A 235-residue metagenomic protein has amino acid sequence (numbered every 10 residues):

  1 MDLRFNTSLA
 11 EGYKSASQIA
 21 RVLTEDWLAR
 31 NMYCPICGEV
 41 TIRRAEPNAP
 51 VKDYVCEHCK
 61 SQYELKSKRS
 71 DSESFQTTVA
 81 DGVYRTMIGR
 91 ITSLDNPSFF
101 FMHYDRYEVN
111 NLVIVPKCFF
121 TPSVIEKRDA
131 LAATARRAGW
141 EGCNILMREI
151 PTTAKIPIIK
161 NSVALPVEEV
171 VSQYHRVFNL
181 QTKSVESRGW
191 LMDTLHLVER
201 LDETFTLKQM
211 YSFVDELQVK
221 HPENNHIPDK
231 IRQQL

Functional and structural regions predicted by a protein language model:
A20-N31, R44-P50: Short, flexible, mixed-charge glycine/proline-rich loop motifs that serve as phosphate/nucleic-acid-contacting
C34-C37, H58: Short, cysteine/histidine-rich loop/knuckle motifs that typically chelate Zn2+
A49-Q62: Cysteine-rich micro-motifs
K60-S98: Short metal-binding segments enriched for Cys and/or His
I114-H196: Long, low-complexity, charged/polar intrinsically disordered regions in eukaryotic proteins
E199-K208: Short capping segments at the starts of secondary-structure elements
Q209-F213: A short acidic, leucine-rich amphipathic alpha-helix
D215-I231: Short, positively charged loop/turn segments that connect secondary-structure elements
